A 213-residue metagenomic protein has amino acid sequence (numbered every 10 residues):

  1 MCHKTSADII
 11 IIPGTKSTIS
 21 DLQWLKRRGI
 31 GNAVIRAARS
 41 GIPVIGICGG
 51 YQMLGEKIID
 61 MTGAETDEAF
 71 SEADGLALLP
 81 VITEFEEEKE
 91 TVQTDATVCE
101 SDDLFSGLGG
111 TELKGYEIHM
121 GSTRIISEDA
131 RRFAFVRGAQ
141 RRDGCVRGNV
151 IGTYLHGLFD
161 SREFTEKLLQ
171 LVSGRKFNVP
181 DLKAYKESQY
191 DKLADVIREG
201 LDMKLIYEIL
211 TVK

Functional and structural regions predicted by a protein language model:
M1-R27, G31-A38, E128-R131, V136-G148: Long hydrophobic segments that form regular secondary structure
M1-T5, P43, G50, T94-T97 (+2 more regions): A glycine-rich phosphate-binding loop feature that marks nucleotide/adenosyl-phosphate handling sites
I10, C48, H156: Residue-level signal for inorganic ion chemistry
P13, G115-H119, I151-L155: Active-site-proximal beta-strand elements of phosphoester/diester hydrolases
K16-L104, G109-K114: Cysteine-nucleophile active-site neighborhood
S40, E56-D60, V81-E84, T123-R124 (+5 more regions): Short, well-ordered loop/turn and helix-capping segments at boundaries between secondary-structure elements and domains
S101-G148: Catalytic beta-strand/loop cores that center a nucleophilic Ser/Cys/Thr and support acyl-enzyme chemistry
R141-K213: Acyltransferase
